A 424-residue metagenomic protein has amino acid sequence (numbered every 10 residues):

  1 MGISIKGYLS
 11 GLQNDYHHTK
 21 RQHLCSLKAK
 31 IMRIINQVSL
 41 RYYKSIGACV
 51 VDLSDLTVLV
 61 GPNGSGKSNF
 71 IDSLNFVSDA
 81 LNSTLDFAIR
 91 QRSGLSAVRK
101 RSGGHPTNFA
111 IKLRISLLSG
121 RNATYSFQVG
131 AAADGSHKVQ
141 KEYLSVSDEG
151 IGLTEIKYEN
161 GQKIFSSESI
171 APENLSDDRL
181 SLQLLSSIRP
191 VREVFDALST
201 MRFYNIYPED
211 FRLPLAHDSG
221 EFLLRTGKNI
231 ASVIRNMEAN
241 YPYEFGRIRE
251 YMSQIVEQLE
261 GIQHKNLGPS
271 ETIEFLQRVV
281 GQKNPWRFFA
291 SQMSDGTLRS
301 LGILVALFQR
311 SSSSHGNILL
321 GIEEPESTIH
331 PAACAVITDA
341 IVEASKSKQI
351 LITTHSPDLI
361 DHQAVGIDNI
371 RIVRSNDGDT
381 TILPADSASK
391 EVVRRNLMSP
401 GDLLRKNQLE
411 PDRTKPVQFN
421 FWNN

Functional and structural regions predicted by a protein language model:
D15, C25-K30, V336-N424: C-terminal lobe/lid and adjacent interdomain/linker elements of RecA-like ASCE P-loop ATPase modules
L27, I71-H137: Conserved P-loop NTP-binding catalytic core
A29-I46: N-terminal pre-Walker A segment at the start of P-loop NTPase domains
A48-S54, S313-S314: Phosphate-binding P-loop
D55-R92, S300-A306: Phosphate-binding glycine-rich loops of NTP-binding sites
S119-Q254, E260-Q263: Electropositive, glycine-dotted interaction segments that contact anionic polymers or phosphate-rich ligands
Q277-V279, S291-I322, C334-V336: GG-anchored amphipathic helix commonly corresponding to the ABC/SMC/Rad50 NBD signature/C-loop
